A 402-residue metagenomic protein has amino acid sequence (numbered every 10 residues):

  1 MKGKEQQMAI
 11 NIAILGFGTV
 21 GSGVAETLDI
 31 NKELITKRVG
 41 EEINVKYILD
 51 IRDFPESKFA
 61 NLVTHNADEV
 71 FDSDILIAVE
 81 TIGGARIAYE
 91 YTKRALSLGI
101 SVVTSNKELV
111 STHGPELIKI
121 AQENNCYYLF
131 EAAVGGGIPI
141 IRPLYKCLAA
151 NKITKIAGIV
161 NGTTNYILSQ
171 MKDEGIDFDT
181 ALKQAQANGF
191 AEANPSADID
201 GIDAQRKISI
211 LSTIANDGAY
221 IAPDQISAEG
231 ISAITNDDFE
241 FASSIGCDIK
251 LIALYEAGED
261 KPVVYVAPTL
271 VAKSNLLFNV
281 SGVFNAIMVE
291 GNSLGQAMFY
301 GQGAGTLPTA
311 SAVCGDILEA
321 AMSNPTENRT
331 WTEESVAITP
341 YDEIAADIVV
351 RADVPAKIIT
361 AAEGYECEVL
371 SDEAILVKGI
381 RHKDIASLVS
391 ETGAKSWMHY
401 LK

Functional and structural regions predicted by a protein language model:
F17: Glycine-rich Rossmann-fold phosphate-binding loop(s) that bind the pyrophosphate of adenine dinucleotide cofactors
G21: N-terminal Rossmann-fold NAD(P) dinucleotide-binding loop
I30-S57: NAD(P)-binding Rossmann-fold cofactor-contacting core
A67-S105: Rossmann-fold NAD(P) dinucleotide-binding segment
Y89-R94, K107-V134, I141-L144: Rossmann-fold NAD(P)-binding glycine/threonine-rich loop
I153-A157, N165-L168, K172, Q184 (+3 more regions): Catalytic, metal-anchored helix/loop core of enzyme active sites in primary metabolism
T180-N279, F284-A286: Substrate-binding/catalytic subdomain of NAD(P)-dependent oxidoreductase enzymes
I317-E319, S323-K402: A conserved regulatory-domain signal marking ACT and ACT-like small-molecule sensing domains and adjacent regulatory
